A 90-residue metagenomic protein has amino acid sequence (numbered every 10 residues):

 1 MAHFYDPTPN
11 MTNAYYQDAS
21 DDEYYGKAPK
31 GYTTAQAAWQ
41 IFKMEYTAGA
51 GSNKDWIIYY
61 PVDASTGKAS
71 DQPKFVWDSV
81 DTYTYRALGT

Functional and structural regions predicted by a protein language model:
M1-T90: Intrinsically disordered, compositionally biased low-complexity regions
